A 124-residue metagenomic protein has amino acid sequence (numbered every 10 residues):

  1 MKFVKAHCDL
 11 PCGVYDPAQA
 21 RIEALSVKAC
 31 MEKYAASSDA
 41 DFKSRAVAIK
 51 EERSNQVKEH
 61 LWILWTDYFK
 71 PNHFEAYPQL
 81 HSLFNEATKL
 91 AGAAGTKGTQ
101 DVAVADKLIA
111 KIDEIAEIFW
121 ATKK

Functional and structural regions predicted by a protein language model:
M1-K43, H73, P78-E114, I118 (+1 more regions): N-terminal intrinsically disordered, cationic/polar leader segments that include organellar targeting peptides
C12, D16, S54, W65-D67: N-terminal, helix-rich and Lys/Arg-enriched segments in bacterial and organellar proteins
K33-A36, Q56, H60-I63: Short helix-loop boundary/capping segments at the starts of domains
A40-A48, T66-D67: Short, mixed-charge, low-aromatic patches
R45-H60: Alpha-helical segments in soluble extracytoplasmic regions
H60-Y77: Short, solvent-exposed, charged loop/turn and helix-capping segments that join or cap alpha-helices on peripheral
